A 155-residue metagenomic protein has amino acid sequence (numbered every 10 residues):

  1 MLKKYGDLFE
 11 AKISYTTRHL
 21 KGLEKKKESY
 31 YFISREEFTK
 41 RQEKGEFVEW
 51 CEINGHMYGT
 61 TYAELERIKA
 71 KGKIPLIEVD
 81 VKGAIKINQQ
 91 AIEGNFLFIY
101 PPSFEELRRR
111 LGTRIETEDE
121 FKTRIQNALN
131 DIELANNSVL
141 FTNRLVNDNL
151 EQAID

Functional and structural regions predicted by a protein language model:
M1: Glycine-rich phosphate-binding P-loop
Y5-L20: Short beta-strand-centered segment that lines the nucleotide-binding/catalytic pocket of NTP-utilizing
D7-F9, A91-N95, V139-T142: Short glycine-/polar-rich loops that comprise or flank the Walker A/P-loop and associated switch/sensor motifs
T16-L20, V81-G83, P101-E106, L150-Q152: Conserved nucleotide-binding/hydrolysis micro-motifs of P-loop NTPases
T16-P75: ATP-dependent small-molecule kinase phosphotransfer cores that center on conserved nucleotide phosphate-binding segments
G45-V48, R110-T117: Conserved AAA+ ATPase "sensor/coupling" helix adjacent to the nucleotide-binding pocket
P75-D80, Q90-G112: Conserved phosphate-donor/acceptor-positioning beta-strand/loop module used by diverse small-molecule
E116-D155: Small-molecule kinase domains that catalyze NTP-dependent phosphoryl transfer to phosphate-bearing small molecules
